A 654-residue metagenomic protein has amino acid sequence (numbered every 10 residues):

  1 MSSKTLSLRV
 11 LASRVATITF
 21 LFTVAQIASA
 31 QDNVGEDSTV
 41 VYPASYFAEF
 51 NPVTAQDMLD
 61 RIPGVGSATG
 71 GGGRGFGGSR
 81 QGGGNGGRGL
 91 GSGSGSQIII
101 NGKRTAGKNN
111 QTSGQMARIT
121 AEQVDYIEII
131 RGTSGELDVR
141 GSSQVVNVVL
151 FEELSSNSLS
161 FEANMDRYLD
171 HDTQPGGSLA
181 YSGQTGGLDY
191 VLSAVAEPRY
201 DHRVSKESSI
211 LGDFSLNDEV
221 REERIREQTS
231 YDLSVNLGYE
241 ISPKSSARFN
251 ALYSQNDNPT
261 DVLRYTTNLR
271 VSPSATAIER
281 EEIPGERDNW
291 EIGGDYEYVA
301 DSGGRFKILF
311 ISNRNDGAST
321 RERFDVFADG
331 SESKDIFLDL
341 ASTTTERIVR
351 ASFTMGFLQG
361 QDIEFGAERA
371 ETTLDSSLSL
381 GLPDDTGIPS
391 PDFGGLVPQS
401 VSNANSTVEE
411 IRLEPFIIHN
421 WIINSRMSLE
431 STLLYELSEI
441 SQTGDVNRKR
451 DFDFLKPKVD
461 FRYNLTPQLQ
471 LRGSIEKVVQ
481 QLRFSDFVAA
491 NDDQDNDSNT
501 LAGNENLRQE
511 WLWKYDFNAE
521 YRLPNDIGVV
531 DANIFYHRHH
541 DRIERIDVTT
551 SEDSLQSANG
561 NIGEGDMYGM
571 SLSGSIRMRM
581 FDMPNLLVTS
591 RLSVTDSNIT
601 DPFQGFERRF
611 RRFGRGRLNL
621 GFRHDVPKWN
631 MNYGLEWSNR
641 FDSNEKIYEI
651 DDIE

Functional and structural regions predicted by a protein language model:
N33, V40, Q56-K108: Extracytoplasmic beta-strand/coil segments of soluble accessory domains associated with Gram-negative outer-membrane
A55-M58, G86-R88, I98-N101, G114-A117 (+2 more regions): N-terminal periplasmic accessory domains that precede and gate Gram-negative outer-membrane beta-barrel machines
R104-R131, L179: Short acidic/polar hinge/loop motifs at secondary-structure boundaries that mediate gating or recognition
A163-L169, T185, A196-Y200, Y253-P259 (+13 more regions): Transmembrane beta-strands of outer-membrane beta-barrel pores
D170-V204, S215-V262, I283-D301: Transmembrane beta-barrel wall of Gram-negative outer-membrane proteins
S234-N256, I283-G444, N464, A532 (+2 more regions): Face-selective signature of the C-terminal outer-membrane beta-barrel domain
E281-N289, S342, S406-V408, Q468 (+4 more regions): Outer-membrane beta-barrel signature, preferentially recognizing the C-terminal barrel domain of Gram-negative
F535-H539, A558-S643: Gram-negative outer-membrane beta-barrel transporters
